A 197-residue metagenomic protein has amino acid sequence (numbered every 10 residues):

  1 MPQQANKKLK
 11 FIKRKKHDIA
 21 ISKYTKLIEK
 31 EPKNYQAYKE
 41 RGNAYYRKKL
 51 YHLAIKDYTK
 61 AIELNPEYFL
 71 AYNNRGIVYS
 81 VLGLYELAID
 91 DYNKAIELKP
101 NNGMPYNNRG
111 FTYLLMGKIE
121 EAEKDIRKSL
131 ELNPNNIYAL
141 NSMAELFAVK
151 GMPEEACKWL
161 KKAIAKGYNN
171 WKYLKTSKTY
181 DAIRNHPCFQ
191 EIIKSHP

Functional and structural regions predicted by a protein language model:
P2-L50: Alpha-helical segment of the N-proximal tetratricopeptide repeat
L9-I12, Q36-R47, F69-V81, G103-L115 (+1 more regions): Conserved alpha-helical positions within TPR/SEL1-like repeat arrays
L27, K60-A61, K94-A95, K128-S129 (+1 more regions): Canonical positions in the second alpha-helix
L114-P197: Alpha-helical protein-protein interaction modules
